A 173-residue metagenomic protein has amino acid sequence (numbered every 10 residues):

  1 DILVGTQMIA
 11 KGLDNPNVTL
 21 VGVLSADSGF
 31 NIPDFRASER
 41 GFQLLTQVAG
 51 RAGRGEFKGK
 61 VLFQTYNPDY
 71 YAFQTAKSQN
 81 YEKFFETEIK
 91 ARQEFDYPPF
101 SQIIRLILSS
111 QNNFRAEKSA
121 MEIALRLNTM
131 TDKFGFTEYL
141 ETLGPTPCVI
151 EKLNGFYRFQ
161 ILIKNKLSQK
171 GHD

Functional and structural regions predicted by a protein language model:
D1-F35, Q47-D173: Accessory helical-bundle/CTD segments and flexible terminal tails appended to RecA-like ATPase motors
F35-F42: Short, conserved loop/turn and helix-capping segments at secondary-structure boundaries that abut family-defining
